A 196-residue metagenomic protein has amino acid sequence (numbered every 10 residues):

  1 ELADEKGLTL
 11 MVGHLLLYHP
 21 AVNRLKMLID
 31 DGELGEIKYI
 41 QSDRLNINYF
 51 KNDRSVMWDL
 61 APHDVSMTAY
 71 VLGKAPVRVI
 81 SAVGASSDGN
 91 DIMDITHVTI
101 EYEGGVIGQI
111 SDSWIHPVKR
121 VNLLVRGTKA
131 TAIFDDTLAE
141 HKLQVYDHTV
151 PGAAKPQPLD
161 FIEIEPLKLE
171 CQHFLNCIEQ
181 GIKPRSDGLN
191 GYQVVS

Functional and structural regions predicted by a protein language model:
E1-N52: A contiguous active-site-proximal alpha/beta segment in oxidoreductase catalytic domains
E5, E103, F174-S196: C-terminal helix-rich "cap/oligomerization" subdomain common to oxidoreductases
E5-K6, E36, H63, G104 (+1 more regions): Structured helix-beta-strand junction loops
H19-V22, D64-T68, E140-K142, K168-Q172 (+1 more regions): A general structural signal for well-ordered alpha-helical segments in protein cores
K38-Q41, I80-S81, Q144: Residues embedded in well-ordered beta-strands within globular domains across many folds
I47-I107, D112-V118, L124, L189 (+1 more regions): Rossmann-like dinucleotide-binding domain that binds NAD(P)(H)
G84, D88-N90, E103-Q172, P184 (+1 more regions): NAD(P)-dinucleotide binding in Rossmann-like oxidoreductases
